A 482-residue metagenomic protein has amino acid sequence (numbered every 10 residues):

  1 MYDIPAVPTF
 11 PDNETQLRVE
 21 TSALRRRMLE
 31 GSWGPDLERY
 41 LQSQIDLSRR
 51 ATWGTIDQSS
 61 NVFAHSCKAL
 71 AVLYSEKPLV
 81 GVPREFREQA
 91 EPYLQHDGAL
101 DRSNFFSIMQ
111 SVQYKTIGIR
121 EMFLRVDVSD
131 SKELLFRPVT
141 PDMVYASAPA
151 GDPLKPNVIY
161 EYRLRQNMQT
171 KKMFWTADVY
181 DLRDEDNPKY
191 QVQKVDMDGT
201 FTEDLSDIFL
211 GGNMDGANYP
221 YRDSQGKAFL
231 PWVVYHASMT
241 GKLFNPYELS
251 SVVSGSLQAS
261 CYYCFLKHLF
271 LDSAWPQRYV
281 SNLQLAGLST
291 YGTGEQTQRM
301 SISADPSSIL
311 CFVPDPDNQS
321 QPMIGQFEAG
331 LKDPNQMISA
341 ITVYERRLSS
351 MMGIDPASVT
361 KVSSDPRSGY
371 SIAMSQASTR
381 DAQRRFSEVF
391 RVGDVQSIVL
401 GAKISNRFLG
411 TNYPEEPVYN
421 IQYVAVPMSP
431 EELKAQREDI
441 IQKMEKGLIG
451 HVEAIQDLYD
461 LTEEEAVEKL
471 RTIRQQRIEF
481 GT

Functional and structural regions predicted by a protein language model:
M1-V158: Extended, helix-rich architectural segments
A71, S349, A402-N406, Q442-K446 (+1 more regions): Residue-level preference for well-ordered alpha-helical positions
R84, Q89-L94, V313-A435, L470-I473 (+1 more regions): Surface-exposed loop-to-helix/strand elements on domain peripheries
S111-G118, F123-N245: Extended, regular secondary-structure scaffolds
V112, V126-S129, D272-Y279, S358-S364 (+2 more regions): Short coil/turn segments at secondary-structure boundaries
R120-D127, P334, K443, E453-D457: Amphipathic alpha-helical protein-protein interaction segments
G212-A373, V424, M428: Extended, charged amphipathic alpha-helical segments
E431-G481: Charged substrate- and nucleic-acid-binding regions of tRNA-handling and nucleotidyl-transfer enzymes, centered on
